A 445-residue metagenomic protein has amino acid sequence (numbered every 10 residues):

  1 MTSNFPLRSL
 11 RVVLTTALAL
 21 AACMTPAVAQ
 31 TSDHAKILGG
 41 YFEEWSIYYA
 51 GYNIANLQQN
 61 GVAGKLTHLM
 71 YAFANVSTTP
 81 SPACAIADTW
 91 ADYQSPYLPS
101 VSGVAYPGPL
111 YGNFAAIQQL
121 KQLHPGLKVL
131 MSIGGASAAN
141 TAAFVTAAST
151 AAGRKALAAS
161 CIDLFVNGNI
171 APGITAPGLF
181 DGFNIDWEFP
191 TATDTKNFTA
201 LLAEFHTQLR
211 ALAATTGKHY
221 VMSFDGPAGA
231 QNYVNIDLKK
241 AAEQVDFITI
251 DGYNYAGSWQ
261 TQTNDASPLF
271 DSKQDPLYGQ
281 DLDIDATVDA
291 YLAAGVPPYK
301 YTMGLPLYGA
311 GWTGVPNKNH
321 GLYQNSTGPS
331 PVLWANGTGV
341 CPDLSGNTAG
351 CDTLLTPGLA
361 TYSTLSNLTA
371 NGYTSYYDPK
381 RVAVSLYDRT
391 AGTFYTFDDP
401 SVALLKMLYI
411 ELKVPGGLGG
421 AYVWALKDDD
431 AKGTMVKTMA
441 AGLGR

Functional and structural regions predicted by a protein language model:
T2-L14: Bacterial N-terminal signal peptides that target proteins for export
V13-C23: Bacterial N-terminal signal peptides
T25-A29: Sec/Tat signal peptide C-region and signal peptidase I cleavage site
Q30-I170, N336, V340-D352, T356-P357 (+3 more regions): Glycan-recognition patch characteristic of GH18 chitinases/ENGases and related GlcNAc/peptidoglycan-binding proteins
E43, A50, A83-P107, T191-L354: Substrate-binding surface in catalytic domains of secreted glycosidases
S46-I47, L355-R445: Extracellular low-complexity, Gly/Ser/Thr-rich intrinsically disordered linkers and protease-sensitive activation/hinge
L69, M131, I185, I248 (+3 more regions): Conserved, mostly hydrophobic/aromatic
T150-F183, L201-Q208, Y233-Q244: An active-site-proximal structural segment forming one wall of the substrate-binding cleft that immediately precedes
